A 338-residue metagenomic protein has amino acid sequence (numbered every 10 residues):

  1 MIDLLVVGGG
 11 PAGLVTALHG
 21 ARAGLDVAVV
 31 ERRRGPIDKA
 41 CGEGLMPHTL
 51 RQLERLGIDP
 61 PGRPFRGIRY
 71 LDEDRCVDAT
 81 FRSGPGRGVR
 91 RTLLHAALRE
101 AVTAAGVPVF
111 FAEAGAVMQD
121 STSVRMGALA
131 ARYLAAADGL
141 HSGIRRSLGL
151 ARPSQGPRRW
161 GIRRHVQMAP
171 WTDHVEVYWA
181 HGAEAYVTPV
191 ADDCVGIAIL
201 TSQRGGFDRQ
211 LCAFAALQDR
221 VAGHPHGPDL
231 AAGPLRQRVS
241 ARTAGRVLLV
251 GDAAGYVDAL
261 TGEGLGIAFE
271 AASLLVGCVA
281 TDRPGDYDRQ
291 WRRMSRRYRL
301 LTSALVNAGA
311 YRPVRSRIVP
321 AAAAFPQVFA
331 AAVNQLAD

Functional and structural regions predicted by a protein language model:
L5, G9, L18-C41: Glycine-rich FAD pyrophosphate-binding loop
V7, A136-A137, L249: Redox-cofactor binding/interface segments in oxidoreductases and associated redox assembly factors
G13-L14: N-terminal Rossmann-fold NAD(P) dinucleotide-binding loop
R34-R55: Conserved N-terminal glycine-rich FAD pyrophosphate-binding loop of Rossmann-like flavoproteins
R51, D59-S147, S154-R159: Conserved N-terminal helical subregion
Y133-L134, G139-L217: Conserved FAD-binding catalytic core of PHBH/FMO-like flavoproteins
Q203-V276: FAD/FMN-dependent oxidoreductases across multiple families
G277-D338: C-terminal helical "tail/cap" subdomain of flavin- and related membrane-associated enzymes
